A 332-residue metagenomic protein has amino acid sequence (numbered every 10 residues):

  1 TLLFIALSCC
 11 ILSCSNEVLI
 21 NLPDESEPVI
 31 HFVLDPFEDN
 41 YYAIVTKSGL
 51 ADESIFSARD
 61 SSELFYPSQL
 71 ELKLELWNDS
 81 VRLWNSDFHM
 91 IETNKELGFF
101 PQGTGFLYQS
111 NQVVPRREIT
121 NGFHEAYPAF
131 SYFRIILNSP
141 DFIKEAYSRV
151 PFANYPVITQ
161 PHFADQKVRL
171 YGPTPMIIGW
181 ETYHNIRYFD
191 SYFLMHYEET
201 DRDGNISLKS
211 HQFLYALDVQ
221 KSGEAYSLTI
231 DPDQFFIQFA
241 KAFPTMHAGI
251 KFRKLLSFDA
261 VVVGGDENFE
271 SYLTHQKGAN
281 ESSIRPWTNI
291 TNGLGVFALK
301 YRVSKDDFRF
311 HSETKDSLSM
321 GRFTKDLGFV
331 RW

Functional and structural regions predicted by a protein language model:
T1-I5: Sec-dependent signal peptide recognition, specifically the positively charged N-region followed immediately by
C10-S13: C-terminal motif of bacterial Sec signal peptides marking the signal peptidase cleavage site
S15-W332: A sequence/structural signal for flexible, mid-protein segments enriched in small/helix-disrupting residues
